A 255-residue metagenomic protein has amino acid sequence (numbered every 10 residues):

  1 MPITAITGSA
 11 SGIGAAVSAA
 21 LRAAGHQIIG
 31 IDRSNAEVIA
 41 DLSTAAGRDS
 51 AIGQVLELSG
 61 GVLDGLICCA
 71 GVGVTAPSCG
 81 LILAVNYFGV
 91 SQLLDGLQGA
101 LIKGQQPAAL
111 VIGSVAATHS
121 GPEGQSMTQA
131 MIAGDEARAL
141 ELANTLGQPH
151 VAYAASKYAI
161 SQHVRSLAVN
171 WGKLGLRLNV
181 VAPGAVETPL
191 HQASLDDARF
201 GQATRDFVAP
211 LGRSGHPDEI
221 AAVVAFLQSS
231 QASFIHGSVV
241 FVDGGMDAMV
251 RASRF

Functional and structural regions predicted by a protein language model:
I6-T7, C68-G71, A108-S114, A139 (+3 more regions): Structural signature of the Rossmann-like NAD(P)-dependent dehydrogenase/reductase core
A10, G14-A19: N-terminal Rossmann NAD(P)H-binding glycine-rich loop of SDR-like oxidoreductase domains
R33-R48, V55, C68-V72: Rossmann-fold cofactor-recognition segment
G71-A76, I102-K173, A185: Catalytic loop of short-chain dehydrogenase/reductase
Q92, A152-Y153, Y158-S161, V180 (+2 more regions): C-terminal helical subdomain
A182-A193: Short, flexible catalytic-loop segment of classical short-chain dehydrogenase/reductase
H236-F255: Short C-terminal tail/terminal secondary-structure segment of NAD(P)H-dependent dehydrogenase/reductase domains
